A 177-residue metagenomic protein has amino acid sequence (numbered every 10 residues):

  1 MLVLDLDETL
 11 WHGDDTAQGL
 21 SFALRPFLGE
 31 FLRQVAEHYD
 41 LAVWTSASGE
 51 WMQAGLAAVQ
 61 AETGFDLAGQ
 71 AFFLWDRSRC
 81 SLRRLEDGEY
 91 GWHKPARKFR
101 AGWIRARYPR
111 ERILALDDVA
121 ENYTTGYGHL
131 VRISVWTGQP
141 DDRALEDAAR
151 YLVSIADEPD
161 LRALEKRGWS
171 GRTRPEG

Functional and structural regions predicted by a protein language model:
M1-D15, D118: Asp-based phosphoryl-transfer active-site loop
M1-D7, A23-R25, G29, Q34-L41: Non-catalytic interaction surface on structured domains
T9, S48-E50, A120-N122: Short, solvent-exposed loop/turn segments at secondary-structure junctions
W11-G13, L41-T45, R79-R84: A generic short-segment signal for beta-strand/edge and adjacent turn/coil regions
H12-L24: Glycine-rich phosphate-binding "P-loop"
F31-A57: Substrate-recognition element of Asp-dependent hydrolases with the DxDx(T/V) motif
Q53-G177: C-terminal cap/substrate-recognition subdomain and adjoining C-terminal extension of metal-dependent phosphatase-like
